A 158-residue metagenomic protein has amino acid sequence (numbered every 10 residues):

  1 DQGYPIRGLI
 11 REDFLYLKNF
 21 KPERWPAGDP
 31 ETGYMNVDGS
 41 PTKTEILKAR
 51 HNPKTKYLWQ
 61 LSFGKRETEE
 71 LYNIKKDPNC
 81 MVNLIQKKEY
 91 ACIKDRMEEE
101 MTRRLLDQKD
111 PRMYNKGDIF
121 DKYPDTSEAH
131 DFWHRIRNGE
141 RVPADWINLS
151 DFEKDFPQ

Functional and structural regions predicted by a protein language model:
D1-E70, V142: C-terminal cap/loop subdomain of S1 sulfatases and analogous C-terminal strand-loop tails that border
N52-E69, I74-C80, L84-Q158: Long, internal low-complexity/basic segments
